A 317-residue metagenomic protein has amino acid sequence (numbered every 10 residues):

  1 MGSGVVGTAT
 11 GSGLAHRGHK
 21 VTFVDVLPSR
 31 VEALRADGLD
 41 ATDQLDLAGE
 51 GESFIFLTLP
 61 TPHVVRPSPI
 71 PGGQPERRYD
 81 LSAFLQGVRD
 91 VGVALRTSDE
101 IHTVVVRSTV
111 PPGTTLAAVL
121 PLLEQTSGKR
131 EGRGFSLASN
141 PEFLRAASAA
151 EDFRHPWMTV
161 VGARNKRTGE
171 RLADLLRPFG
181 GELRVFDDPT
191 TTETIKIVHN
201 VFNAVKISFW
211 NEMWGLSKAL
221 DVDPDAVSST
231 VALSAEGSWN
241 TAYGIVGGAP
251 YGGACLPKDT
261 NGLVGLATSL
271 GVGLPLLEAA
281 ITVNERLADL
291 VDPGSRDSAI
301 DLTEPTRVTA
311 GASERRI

Functional and structural regions predicted by a protein language model:
M1-E50, F54-F56, T303-R316: NAD(P)+-binding Rossmann beta1-loop-alpha1 motif at the extreme N-terminus of oxidoreductases
T42-P71, E151-D152, E236: A conserved beta-strand/loop capping segment in the N-terminal third of enzymes that catalyze redox or closely related
G51-E52, I101, P156: Local beta-strand N-terminus motif with an aromatic residue
L57-T61, R107-S108, G162-A163: Short, well-ordered coil/turn residues at beta-beta hairpins and beta-strand->alpha-helix junctions within
H63-F143: Rossmann-like NAD(P)(H) cofactor-binding subdomain of soluble oxidoreductases
V119-P141, R145-W239, L266-V272, A279: Internal alpha-helical scaffold of NAD(P)-dependent oxidoreductase catalytic cores
K218-I317: NAD(P)-dependent Rossmann-like dehydrogenase/reductase catalytic/cofactor-binding core
